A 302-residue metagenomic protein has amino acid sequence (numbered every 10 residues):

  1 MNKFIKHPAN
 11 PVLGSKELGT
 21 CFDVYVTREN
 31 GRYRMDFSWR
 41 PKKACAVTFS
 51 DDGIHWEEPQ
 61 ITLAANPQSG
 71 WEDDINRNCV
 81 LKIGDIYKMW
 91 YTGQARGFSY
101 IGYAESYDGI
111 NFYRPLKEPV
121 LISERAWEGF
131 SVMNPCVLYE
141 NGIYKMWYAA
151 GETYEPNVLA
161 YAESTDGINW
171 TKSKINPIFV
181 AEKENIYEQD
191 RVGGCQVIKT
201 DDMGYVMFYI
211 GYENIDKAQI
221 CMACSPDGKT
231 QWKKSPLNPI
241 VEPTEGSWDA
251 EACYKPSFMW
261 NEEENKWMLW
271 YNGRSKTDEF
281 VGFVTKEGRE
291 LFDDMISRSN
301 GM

Functional and structural regions predicted by a protein language model:
M1-M302: Carbohydrate-active catalytic/glycan-binding domains of CAZyme proteins, especially the secreted or lumenal ectodomains
